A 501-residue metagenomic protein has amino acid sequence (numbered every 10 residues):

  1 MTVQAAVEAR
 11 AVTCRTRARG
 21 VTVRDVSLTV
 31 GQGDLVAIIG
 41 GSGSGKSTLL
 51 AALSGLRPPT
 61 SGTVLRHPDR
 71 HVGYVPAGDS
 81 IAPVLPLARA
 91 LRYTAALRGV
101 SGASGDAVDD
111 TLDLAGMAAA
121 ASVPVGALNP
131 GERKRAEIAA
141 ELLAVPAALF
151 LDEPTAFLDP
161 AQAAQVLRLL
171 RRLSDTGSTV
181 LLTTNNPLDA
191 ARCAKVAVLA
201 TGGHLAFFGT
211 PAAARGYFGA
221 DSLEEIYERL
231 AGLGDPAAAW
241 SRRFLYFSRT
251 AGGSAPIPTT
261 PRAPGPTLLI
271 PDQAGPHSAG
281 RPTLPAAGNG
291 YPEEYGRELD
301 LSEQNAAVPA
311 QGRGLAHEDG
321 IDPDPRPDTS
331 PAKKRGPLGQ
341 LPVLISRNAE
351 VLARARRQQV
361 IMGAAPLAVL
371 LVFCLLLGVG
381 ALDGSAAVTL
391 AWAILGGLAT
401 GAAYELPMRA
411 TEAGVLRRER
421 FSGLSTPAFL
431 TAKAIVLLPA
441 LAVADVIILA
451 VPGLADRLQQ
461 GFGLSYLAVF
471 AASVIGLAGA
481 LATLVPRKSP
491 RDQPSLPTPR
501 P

Functional and structural regions predicted by a protein language model:
T2-A11, T16-R19, A121, K195-R354 (+1 more regions): Topological signature of polytopic alpha-helical transporters
I39-G41: The feature captures the beta-strand-to-loop junction immediately N-terminal to the Walker
S54: Helix-to-loop junction immediately C-terminal to a conserved catalytic motif
G78, P83-V100: Q-loop/switch helix immediately C-terminal to the Walker
G105-A120: Conserved ABC ATPase "signature" region
E141-L143: ABC ATPase C-loop
L149-E153: Catalytic Walker B motif of ABC-type/P-loop ATPase nucleotide-binding domains
E350-P501: Membrane-spanning alpha-helical segments of multipass transporters and channels
